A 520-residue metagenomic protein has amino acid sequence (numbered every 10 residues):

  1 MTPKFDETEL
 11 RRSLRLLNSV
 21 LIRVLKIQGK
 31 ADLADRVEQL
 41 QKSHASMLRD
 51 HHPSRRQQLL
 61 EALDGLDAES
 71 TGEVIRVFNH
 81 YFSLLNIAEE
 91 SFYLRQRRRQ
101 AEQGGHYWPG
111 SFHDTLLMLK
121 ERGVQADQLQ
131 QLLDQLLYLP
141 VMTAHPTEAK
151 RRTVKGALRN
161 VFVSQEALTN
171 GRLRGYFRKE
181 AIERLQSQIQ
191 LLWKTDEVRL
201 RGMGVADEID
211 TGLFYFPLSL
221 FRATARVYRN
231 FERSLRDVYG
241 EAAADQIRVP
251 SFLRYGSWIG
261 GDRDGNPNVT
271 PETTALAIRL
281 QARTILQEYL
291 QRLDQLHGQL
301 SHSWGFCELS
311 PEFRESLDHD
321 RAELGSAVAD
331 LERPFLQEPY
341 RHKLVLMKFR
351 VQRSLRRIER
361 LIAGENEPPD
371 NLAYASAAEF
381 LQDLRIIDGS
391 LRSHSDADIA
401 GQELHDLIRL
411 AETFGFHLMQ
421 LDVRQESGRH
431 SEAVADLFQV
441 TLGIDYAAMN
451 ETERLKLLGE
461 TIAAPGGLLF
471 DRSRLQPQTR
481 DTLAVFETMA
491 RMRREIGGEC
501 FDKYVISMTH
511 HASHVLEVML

Functional and structural regions predicted by a protein language model:
M1-E460, Q476-D481, C500-K503: Often metal-dependent polyanion-binding catalytic scaffolds in large enzymes
G466-S473, P477-R480, E487-A490, E495-L520: Long, K/E/R/D-enriched contiguous segments that form extended
